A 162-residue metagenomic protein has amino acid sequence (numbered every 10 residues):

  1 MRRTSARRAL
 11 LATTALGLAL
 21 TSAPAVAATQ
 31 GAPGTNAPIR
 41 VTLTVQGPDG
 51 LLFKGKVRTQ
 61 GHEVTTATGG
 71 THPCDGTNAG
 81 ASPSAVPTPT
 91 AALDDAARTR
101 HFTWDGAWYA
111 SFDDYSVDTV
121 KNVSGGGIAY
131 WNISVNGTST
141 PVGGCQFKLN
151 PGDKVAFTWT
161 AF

Functional and structural regions predicted by a protein language model:
R2-F162: Ubiquitin-like/PB1-type beta-grasp interaction modules and other compact soluble beta-rich domains
